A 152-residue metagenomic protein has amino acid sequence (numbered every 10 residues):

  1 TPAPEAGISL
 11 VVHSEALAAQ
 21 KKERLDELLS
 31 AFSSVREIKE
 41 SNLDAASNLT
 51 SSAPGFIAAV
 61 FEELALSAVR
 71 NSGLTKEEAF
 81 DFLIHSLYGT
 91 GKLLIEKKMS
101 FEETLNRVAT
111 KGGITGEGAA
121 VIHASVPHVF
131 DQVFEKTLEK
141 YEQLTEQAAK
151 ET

Functional and structural regions predicted by a protein language model:
T1-P2: Active-site PLP-lysine loop of aminotransferase-like
I8-A46, F56-E96, L138-L144: Internal alpha-helical scaffold of NAD(P)-dependent oxidoreductase catalytic cores
L49: Alpha-helical membrane segments and immediately flanking helix-loop junctions that form or couple to the substrate/ion
I84-T152: NAD(P)-dependent Rossmann-like dehydrogenase/reductase catalytic/cofactor-binding core
